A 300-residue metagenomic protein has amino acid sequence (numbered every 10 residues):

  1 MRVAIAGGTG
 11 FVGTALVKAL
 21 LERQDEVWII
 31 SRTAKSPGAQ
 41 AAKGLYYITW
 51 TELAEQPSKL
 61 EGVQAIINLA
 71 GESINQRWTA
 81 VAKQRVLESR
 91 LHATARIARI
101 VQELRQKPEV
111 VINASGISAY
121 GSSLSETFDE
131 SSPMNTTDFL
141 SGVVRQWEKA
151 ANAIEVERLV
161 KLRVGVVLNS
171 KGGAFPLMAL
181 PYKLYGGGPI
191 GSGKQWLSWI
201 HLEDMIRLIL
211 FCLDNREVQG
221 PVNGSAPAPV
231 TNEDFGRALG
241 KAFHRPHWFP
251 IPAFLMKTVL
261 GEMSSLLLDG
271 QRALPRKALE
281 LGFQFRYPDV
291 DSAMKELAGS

Functional and structural regions predicted by a protein language model:
V3-R23: N-terminal Rossmann NAD(P)H-binding glycine-rich loop of SDR-like oxidoreductase domains
L45-R96: NAD(P)H-binding glycine-rich loop region in Rossmannoid oxidoreductase-like domains and their noncatalytic homologs
A95-T137: Conserved Rossmann-fold NAD(P)-dependent oxidoreductase catalytic core, especially the SDR/UDP-sugar
N135-D138, G165-G172, S192-L202, L213: Glycine-rich "substrate-gating" loop/helix at the edge of Rossmann-like oxidoreductase active sites
K149-S170: Conserved beta-loop-beta element that borders a ligand/cofactor-binding pocket
A179-G187, Q195-P229: Alpha-helical substrate-binding/gating segment
N215-E262, K295-A298: Mid/C-terminal beta-alpha module of Rossmann-like enzyme folds, strongest in SDR-family dehydrogenases/epimerases
S265-S300: C-terminal amphipathic/interface module of NAD(P)-dependent oxidoreductases and related NAD-binding regulators
